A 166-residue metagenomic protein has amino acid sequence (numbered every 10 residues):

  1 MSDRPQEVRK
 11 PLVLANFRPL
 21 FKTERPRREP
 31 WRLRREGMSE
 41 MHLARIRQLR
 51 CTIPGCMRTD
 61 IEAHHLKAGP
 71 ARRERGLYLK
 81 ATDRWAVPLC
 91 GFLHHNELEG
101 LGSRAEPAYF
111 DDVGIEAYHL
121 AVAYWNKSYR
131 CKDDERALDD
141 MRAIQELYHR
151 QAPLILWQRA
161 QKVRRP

Functional and structural regions predicted by a protein language model:
M1-E62, H95, I115, W125-P166: A boundary/linker detector
I46, H65, C90: Divalent metal-coordination and catalytic microenvironments
C56-M57, A86-F110: Short Cys/His-centered divalent metal-binding micro-motifs
I61-L66, G76: Compact Cys/His-rich
K67-E74, A105-G114: Short cysteine/histidine-rich metal-coordination sites, predominantly Zn2+-binding motifs
A71-A86: Short linker/helix segments within small regulatory modules
W85, V113-A117: Hydrophobic alpha-helical segments of small multi-pass membrane proteins
